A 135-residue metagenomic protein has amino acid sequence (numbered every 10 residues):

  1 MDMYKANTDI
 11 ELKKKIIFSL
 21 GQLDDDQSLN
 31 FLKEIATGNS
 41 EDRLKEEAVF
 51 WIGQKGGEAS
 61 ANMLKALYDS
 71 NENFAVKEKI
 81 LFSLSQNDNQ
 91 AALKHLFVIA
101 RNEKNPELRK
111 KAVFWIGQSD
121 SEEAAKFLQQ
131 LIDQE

Functional and structural regions predicted by a protein language model:
M1-K5, D25-G38, E46, G57-D69 (+2 more regions): Amphipathic alpha-helical scaffolding segments comprising HEAT/armadillo-like alpha-solenoid repeats
D2, K13, F18-S19, I52: Amphipathic, non-transmembrane alpha-helical stretches in extra-cytosolic proteins
D9-E11, D26, E41-R43, N73-A75 (+2 more regions): Alpha-helix N-cap/helix-start positions at coil->helix boundaries
